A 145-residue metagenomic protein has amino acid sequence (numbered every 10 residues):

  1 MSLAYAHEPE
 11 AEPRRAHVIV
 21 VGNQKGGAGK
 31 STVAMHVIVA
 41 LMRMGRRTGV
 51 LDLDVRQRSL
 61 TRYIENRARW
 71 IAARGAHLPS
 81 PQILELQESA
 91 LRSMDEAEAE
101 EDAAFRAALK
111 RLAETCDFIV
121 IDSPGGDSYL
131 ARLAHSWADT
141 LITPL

Functional and structural regions predicted by a protein language model:
M1-Q24, R46: Extreme N-terminal, non-catalytic leader segments that precede Walker-type/kinase nucleotide-binding cores
R14, E114, S136: Structured loop/turn residues at beta-strand edges in well-structured enzyme cores
V18-A28, M42-F118, G125: P-loop/Walker-type NTP enzyme "switch/lid" segment
T32-V33: Hydrophobic positions on the alpha1 helix immediately C-terminal to the Walker A/P-loop
H36, A40: Active-site signature of alpha/beta-hydrolase-fold catalytic machinery across serine- and Asp/Cys-nucleophile hydrolases
M44, G49, I121-L145: Conserved catalytic-core segment of NTP-binding enzymes
